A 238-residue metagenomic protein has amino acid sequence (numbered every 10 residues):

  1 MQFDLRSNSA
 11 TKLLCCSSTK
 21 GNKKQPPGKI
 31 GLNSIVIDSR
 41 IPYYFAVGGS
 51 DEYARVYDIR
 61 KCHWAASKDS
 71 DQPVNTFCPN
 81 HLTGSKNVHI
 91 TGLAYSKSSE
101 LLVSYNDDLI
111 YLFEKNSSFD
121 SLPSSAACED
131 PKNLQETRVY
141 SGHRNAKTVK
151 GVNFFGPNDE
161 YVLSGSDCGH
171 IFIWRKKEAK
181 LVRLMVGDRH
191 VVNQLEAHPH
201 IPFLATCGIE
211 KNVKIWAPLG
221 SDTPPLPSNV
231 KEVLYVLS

Functional and structural regions predicted by a protein language model:
M1-S70: Solenoidal tandem-repeat scaffolds enriched in leucines and small polar residues
S17-N22, K61-L102, N106-Y111, K115-Y161 (+2 more regions): Terminal intrinsically disordered, low-complexity extensions flanking WD-repeat/beta-propeller proteins
